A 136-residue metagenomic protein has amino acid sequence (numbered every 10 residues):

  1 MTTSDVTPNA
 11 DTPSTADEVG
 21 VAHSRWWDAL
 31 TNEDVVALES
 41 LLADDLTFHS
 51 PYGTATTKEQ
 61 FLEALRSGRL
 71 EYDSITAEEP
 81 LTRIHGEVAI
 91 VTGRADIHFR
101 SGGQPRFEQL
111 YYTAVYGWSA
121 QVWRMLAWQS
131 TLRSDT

Functional and structural regions predicted by a protein language model:
T2-A37, T47-T136: A beta-strand edge to alpha-helix "cap/lid" segment located at domain peripheries
